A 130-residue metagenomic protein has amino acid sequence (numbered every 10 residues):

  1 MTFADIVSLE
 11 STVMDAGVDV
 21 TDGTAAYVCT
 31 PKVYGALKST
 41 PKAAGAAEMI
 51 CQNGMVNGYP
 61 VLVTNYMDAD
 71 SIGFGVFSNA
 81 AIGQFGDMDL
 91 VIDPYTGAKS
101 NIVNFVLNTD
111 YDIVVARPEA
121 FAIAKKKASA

Functional and structural regions predicted by a protein language model:
M1-A130: Structured, hydrophobic secondary-structure cores that serve as assembly/anchoring elements
